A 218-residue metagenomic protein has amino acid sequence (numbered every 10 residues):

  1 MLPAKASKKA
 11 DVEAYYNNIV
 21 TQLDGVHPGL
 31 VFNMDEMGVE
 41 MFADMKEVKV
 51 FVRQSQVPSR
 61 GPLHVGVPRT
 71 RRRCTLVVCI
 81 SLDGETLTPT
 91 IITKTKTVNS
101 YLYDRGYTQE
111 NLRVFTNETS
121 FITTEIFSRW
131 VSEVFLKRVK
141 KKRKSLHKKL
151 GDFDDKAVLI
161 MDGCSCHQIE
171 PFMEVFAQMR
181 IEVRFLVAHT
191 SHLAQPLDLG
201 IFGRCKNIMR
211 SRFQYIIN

Functional and structural regions predicted by a protein language model:
M1-N218: Phosphate-facing sequence motifs and polybasic nucleic-acid/acidic-lipid-binding regions
